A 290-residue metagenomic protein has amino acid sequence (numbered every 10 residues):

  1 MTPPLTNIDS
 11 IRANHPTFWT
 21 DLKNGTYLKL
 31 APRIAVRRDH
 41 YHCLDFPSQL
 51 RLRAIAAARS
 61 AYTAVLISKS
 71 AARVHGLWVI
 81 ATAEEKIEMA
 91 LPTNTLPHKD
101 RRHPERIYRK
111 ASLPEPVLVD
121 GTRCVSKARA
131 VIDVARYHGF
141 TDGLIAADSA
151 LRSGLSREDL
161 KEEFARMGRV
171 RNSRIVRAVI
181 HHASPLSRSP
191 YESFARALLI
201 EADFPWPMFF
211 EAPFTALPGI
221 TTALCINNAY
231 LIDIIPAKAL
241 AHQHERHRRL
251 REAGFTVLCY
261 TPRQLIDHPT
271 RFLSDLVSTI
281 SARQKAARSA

Functional and structural regions predicted by a protein language model:
M1-N172, K285-A290: Short gly/ser-rich loop at a beta-strand->alpha-helix junction or flexible surface loop bordering the NTP-binding
M1-P4, I8-A13, L151-A290: Surface segments flanking catalytic/ligand-binding clefts of nucleic-acid enzymes
